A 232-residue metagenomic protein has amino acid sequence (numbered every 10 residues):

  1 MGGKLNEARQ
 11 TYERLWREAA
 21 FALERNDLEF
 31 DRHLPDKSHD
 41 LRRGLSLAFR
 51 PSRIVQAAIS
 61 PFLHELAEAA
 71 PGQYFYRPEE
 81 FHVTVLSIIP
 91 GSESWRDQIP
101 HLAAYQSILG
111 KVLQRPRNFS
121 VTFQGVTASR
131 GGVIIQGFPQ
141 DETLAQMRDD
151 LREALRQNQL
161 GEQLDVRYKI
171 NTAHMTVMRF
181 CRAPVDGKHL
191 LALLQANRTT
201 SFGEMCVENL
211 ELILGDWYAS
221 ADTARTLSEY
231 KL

Functional and structural regions predicted by a protein language model:
M1-L232: Histidine-dependent nucleotide/RNA phosphoesterase domain, centered on the 2H-phosphoesterase fold with its duplicated
